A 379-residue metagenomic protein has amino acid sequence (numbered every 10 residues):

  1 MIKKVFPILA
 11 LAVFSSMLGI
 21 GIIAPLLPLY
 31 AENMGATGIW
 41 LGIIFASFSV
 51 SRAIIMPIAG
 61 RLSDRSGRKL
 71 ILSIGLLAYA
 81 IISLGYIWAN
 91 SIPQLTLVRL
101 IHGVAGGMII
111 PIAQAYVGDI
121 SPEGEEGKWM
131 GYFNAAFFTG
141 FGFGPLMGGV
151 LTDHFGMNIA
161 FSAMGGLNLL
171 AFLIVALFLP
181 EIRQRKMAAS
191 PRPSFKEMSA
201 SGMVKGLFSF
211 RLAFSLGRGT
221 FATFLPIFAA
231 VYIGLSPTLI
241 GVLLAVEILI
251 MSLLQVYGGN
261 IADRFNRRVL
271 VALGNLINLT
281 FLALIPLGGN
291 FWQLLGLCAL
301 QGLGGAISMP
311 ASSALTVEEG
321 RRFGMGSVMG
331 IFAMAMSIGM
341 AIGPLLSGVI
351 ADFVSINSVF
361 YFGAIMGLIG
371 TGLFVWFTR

Functional and structural regions predicted by a protein language model:
M1-I2, P180-F210: Juxtamembrane intracellular "pre-TM" segments in multi-pass secondary transporters
L26-G38, T223-T238: Short amphipathic helix-loop junctions that connect adjacent transmembrane helices in Major Facilitator Superfamily/SLC
M56-G67, L254-N266, A351: Helix-to-loop junctions at the C-terminal end of transmembrane segments in multipass secondary transporters
G67, W88-Q94, G234, N266 (+1 more regions): Helix-breaking motifs and short loop linkers at transmembrane-helix boundaries and internal kinks in secondary membrane
L70-L84, G165, V269-L284: Structural signature of the two symmetry-related core transmembrane helices
I82, P93-I101, F281, W292-L300: Paired small-residue
V98-F137, A314-L315: Cytoplasmic helix-loop-helix junction between adjacent transmembrane helices in 12-TM secondary transporters
G166-R185, G370-T378: C-terminal membrane-cytosol helix-exit motif in multi-pass small-molecule transporters
